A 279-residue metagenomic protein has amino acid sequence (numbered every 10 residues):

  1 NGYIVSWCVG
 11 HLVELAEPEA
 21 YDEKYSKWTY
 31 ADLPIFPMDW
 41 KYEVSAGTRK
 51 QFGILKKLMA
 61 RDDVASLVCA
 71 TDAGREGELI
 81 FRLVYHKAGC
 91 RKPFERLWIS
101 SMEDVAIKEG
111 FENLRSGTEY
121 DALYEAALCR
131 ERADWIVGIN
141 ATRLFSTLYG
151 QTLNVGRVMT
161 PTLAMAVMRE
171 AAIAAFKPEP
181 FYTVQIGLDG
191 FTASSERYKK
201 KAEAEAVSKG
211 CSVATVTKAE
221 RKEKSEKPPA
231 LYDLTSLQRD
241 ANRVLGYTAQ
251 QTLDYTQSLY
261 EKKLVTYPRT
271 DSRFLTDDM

Functional and structural regions predicted by a protein language model:
N1-L128, W135: Intrinsically disordered, low-complexity regulatory segments
G2-I4, G10-A46, K57, G150-Q257 (+1 more regions): Long, highly charged, low-complexity internal segments
G47-L55, A73-V84, E103-I107, E125-A133 (+9 more regions): Helical mechanochemical/support elements of P-loop NTPase systems and associated helical scaffolds
T71, R239, R269: Short glycine-centered, acidic/aromatic-flanked micro-motifs in structured strand/loop junctions that mark active-site
P93, L163, V265: Conserved ATP-binding/catalytic motifs of P-loop helicase motor domains
E95, G117-A122, R143-T147, A171-F176: Active-site phosphate-binding and catalytic loops of NTP-dependent enzymes
Y260-R269: A short, conserved structural fragment
S272: Conserved glycine-bearing catalytic or ligand-binding loops at nucleotide- and phosphate-handling centers of large
